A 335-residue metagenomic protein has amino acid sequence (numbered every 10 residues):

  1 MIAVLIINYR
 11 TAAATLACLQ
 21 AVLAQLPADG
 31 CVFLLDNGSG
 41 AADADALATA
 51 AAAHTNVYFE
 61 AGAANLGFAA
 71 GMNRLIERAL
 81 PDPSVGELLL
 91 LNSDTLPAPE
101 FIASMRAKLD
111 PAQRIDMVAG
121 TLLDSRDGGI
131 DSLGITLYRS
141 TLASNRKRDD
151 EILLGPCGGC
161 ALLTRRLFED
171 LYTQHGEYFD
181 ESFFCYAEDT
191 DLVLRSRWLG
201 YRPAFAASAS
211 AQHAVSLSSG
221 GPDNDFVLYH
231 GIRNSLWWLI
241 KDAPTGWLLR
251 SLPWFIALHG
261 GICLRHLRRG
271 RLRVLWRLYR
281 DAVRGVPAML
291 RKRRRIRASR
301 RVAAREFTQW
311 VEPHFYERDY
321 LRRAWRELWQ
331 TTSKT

Functional and structural regions predicted by a protein language model:
A21, D36-L47, A64: A conserved acidic beta->alpha catalytic loop
A21-D29: Short, acidic, metal-binding catalytic loop of nucleotide-sugar glycosyltransferases
G62-L80: Glycine-rich, basic loop-to-helix element that forms the pyrophosphate-binding segment of sugar-nucleotide handling
V85-L96: Short beta-strand-to-loop acidic/aromatic patch adjacent to the donor-nucleotide binding site
T95-S132: Conserved donor NDP-sugar-binding/catalytic core segment of glycosyltransferases
G129, N145-R165, F184-C185, T190 (+2 more regions): A recurrent flexible, glycine/aromatic-enriched loop bordering the glycosyltransferase active site that acts as
Y178, C185-D191, V227: Acidic donor-binding loop at a coil-to-helix junction in glycosyltransferase catalytic cores that engages
R202-R291, R305: Active-site-adjacent helix/loop segment of glycosyltransferases that harbors family-specific signature motifs
